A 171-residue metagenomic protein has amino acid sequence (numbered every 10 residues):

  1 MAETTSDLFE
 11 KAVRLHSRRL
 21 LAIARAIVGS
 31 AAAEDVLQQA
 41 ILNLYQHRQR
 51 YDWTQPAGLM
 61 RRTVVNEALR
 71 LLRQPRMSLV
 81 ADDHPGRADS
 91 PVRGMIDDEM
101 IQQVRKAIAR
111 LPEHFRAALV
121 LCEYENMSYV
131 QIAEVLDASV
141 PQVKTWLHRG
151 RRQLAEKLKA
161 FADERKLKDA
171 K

Functional and structural regions predicted by a protein language model:
M1-K11, L21-Q39, H47-Q55, E164: Short, charged helix-capping/linker segments at alpha-helix termini
D7, S78, D83-A109: Acidic, proline/glycine-rich intrinsically disordered inter-domain spacer in sigma factors
S17, L21, I41, P112 (+2 more regions): C-terminal flanking helix
L20, A24, A33-L44, M60-T63 (+3 more regions): Short, small-hydrophobic-rich alpha-helical interface motif
R48-T63, V140, T145: Short, aromatic/basic-enriched loop-to-helix "N-cap" motif that marks the start of an alpha-helix at regulatory
R62-D82, D97, A160-F161: Arg/Lys-rich amphipathic alpha helix in sigma70-family domain 2
V65, L69, L136-A162: DNA-recognition helix of helix-turn-helix
A118-C122: A short pre-motif secondary-structure segment
